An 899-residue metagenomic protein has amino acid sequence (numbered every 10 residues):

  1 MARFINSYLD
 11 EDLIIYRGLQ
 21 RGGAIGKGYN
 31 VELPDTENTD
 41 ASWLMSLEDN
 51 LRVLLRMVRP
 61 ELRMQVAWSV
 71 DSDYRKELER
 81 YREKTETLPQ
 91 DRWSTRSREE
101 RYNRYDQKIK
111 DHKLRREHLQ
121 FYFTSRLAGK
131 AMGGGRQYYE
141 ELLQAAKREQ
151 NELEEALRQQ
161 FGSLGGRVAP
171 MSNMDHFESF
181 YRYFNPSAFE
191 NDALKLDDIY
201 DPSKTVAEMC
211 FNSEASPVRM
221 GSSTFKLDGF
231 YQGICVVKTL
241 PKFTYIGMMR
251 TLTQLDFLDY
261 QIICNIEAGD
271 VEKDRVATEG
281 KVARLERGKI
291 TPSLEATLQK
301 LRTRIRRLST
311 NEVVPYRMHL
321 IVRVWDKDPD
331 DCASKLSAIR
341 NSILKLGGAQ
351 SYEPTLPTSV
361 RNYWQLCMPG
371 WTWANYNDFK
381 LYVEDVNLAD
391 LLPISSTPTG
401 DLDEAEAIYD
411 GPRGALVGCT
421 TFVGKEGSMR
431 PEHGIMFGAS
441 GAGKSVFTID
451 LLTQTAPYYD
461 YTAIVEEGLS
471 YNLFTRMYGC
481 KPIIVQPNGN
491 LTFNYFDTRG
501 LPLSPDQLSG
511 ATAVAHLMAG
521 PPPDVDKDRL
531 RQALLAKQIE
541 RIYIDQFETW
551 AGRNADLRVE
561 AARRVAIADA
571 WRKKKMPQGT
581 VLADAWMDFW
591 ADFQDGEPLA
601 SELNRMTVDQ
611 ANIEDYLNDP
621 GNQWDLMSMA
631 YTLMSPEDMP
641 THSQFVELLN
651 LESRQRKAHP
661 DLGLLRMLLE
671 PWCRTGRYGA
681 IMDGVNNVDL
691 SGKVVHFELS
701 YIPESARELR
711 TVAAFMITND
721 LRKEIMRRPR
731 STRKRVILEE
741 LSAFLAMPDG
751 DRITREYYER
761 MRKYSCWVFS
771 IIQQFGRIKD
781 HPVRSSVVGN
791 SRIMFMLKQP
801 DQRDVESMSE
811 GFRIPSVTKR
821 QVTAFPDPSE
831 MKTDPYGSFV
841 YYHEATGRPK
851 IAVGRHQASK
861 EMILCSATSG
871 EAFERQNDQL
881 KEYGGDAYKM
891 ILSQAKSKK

Functional and structural regions predicted by a protein language model:
M1-P393: Extended, folded cores of ATP/NTP-driven motor/assembly subunits in large transport and secretion machines
I14-Y16, F225, E404-G411, Y841: Short acidic-hydrophobic surface loop/beta-edge motif
G26, L298, K425-G427, V685-H696: Active-site-adjacent bridging/hinge elements
L33-D35, V70, S125-L127, D326 (+6 more regions): Short, flexible loop/turn elements at secondary-structure junctions
A41-M57, T253, R361-V417, E467-N472 (+4 more regions): P-loop NTPase motor domains
Q107-K110, L503-A562, P782-K899: P-loop NTPase motor core of the ASCE superfamily
A415, F422-A442, V446-T453, T462-Y471 (+3 more regions): Conserved P-loop NTPase motor cores
Y458-Y459: Conserved SF1/SF2 helicase motif Ia
